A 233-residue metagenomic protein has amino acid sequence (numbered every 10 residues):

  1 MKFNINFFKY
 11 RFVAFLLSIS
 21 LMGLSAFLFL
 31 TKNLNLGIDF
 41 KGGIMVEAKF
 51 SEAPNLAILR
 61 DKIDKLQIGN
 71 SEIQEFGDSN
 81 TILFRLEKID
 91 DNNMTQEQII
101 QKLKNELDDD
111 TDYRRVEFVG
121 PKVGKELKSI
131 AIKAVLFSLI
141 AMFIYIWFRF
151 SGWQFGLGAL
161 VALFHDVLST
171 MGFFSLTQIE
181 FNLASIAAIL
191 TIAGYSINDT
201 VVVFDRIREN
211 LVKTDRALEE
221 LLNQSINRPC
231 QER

Functional and structural regions predicted by a protein language model:
M1-R233: A structural signal for conserved, well-ordered secondary-structure elements that form binding/interaction cores
